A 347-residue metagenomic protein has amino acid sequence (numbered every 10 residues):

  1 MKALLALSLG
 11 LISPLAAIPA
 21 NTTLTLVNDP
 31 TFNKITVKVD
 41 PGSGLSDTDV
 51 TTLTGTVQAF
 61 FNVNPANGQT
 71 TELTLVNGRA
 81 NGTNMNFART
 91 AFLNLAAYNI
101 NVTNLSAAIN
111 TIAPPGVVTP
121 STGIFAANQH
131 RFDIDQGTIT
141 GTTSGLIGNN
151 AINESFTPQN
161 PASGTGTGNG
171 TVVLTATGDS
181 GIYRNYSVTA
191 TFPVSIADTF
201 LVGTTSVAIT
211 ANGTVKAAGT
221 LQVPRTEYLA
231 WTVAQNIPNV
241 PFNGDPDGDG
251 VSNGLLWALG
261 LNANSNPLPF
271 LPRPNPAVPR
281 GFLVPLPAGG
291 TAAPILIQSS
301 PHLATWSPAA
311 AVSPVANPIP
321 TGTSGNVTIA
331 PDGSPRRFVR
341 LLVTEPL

Functional and structural regions predicted by a protein language model:
M1-A20, L347: Sec-dependent, cleavable N-terminal signal peptides
L15-F32, Q222-I237: Boundary/junction segments of secreted and surface-exposed precursor proteins
D29-G181: Predominantly extracellular/secreted and cell-surface proteins with exposed, flexible low-complexity segments
D133-I134, I182-I196, G213: A short hydrophobic beta-strand element
L174-V188, G219-L221, L303: A short, structured loop/turn motif at beta-sheet edges
T189-V202, T323-T328: Low-complexity, intrinsically disordered Gly/Pro/Thr-rich segments
V194-L221: Acidic, serine/threonine-rich low-complexity disordered tracts
P224-L347: Short, composition-biased motifs enriched in small/polar/acidic residues
